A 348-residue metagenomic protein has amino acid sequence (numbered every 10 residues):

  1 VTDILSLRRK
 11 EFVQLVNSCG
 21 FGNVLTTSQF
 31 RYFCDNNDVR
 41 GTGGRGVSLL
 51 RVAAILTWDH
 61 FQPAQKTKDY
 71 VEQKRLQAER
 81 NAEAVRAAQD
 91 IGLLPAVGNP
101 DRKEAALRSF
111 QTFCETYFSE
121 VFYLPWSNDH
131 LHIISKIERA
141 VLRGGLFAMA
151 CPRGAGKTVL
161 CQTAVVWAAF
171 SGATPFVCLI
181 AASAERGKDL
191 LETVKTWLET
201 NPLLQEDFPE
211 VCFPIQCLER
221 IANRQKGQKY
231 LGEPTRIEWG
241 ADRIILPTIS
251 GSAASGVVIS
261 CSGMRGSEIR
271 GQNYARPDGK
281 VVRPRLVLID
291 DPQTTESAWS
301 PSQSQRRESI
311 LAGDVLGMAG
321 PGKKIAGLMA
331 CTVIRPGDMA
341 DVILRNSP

Functional and structural regions predicted by a protein language model:
V1-T26: Polyanion-binding surface elements
S6, G46-V47: Short aromatic/basic micro-patch
R9-F12, F30, L49, A84: Short amphipathic alpha-helical segments that mediate assembly, nucleic-acid/protein binding, or membrane association
F12, G20, Q65-A155, V159-P348: Short, flexible loop motifs at catalytic/binding sites
Q14, S28-Y32, A54: DNA-binding alpha-helical recognition surfaces that contact promoter or target DNA
F21-G46: Major-groove DNA-recognition helix of helix-turn-helix-type DNA-binding domains
R45, V52-Q65: A short, Lys/Arg-enriched interface patch at domain edges and termini
